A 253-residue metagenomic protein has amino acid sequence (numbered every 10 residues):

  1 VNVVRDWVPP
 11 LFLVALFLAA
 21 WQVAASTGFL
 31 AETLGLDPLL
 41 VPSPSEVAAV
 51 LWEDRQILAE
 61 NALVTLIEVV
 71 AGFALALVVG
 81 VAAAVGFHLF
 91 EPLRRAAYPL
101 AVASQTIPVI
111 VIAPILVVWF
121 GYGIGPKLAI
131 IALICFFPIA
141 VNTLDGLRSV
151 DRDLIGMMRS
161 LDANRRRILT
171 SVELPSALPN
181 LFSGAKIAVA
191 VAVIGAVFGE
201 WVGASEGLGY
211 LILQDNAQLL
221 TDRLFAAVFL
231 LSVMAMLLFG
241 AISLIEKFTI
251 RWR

Functional and structural regions predicted by a protein language model:
V1-A15, A19, G240-R253: Transmembrane alpha-helical segments of polytopic membrane transport and secretion proteins
T27-A74: Periplasmic/extracellular loop-to-transmembrane helix junction in inner-membrane transport proteins
A71-A101, V118: Transmembrane-helix boundary motif in ABC transporter permease subunits
E91, R148, P179, F225-R253: C-terminal transmembrane helix and the adjacent membrane-cytosol boundary/short C-terminal tail of inner/organellar
V102-P138, D145-G146: Generic hydrophobic transmembrane alpha-helix motif, especially the helices
V118, L147, I194-L231, I250-R253: Glycine-rich helix-loop "coupling/hinge" segments at transmembrane-helix boundaries in multipass transporters
A129, L133, R166-G199, A226 (+1 more regions): Transmembrane alpha-helices
N142-I187, L208, I212: Short cytoplasmic-facing helical segments at TM-TM junctions of multi-pass membrane proteins
